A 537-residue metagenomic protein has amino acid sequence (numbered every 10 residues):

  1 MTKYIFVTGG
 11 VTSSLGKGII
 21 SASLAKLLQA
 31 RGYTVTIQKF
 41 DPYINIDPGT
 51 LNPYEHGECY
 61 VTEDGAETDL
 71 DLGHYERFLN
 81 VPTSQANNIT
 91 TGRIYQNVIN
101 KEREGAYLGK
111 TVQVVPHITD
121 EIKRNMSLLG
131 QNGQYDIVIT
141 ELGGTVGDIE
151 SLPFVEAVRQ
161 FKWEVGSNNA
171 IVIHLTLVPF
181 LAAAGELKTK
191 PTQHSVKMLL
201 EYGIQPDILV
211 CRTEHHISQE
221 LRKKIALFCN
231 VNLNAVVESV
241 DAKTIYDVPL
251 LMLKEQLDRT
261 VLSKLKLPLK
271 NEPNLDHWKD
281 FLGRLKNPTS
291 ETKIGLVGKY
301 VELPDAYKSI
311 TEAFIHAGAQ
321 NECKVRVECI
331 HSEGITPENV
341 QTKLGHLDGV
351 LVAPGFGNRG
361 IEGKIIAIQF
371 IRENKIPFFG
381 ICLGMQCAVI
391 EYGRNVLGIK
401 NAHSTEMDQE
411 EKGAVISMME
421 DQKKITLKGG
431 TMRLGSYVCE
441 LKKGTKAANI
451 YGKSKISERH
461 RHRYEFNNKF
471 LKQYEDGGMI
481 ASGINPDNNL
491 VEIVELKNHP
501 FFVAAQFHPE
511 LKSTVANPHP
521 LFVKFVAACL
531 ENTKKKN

Functional and structural regions predicted by a protein language model:
M1-C323, E333-G349, F356-G357, G363-A367 (+3 more regions): Flexible phosphate-sensing "switch/lid" loops adjacent to ATP/NTP-binding sites across phosphate-transfer
L15-G18, A22-K26, A30, K343-V438 (+2 more regions): Cysteine-nucleophile active-site neighborhood
D41, C382, G393, H462 (+1 more regions): Active-site glycine-centered loops adjacent to acidic/histidine catalytic or metal-binding residues that shape
E55-E63, A242-Y246, V352, E373-F379 (+3 more regions): Short beta-alpha connecting loops at secondary-structure transitions that line or flank enzyme active sites
N234-D241, E328, I484-D487: Beta-strand->loop->alpha-helix junctions that form or flank phosphate-binding loops in nucleotide-handling enzymes
E272, N321-R326, I484, K535-N537: Flexible, glycine/charged-enriched surface loops at secondary-structure junctions
R284-P288, T342, R359, M407 (+3 more regions): Replace "in large, NTP-powered and nucleic-acid-processing enzymes" with "in large, NTP-powered factors and other
L434, V438, K442-N537: C-terminal and late-domain segments of enzyme folds
